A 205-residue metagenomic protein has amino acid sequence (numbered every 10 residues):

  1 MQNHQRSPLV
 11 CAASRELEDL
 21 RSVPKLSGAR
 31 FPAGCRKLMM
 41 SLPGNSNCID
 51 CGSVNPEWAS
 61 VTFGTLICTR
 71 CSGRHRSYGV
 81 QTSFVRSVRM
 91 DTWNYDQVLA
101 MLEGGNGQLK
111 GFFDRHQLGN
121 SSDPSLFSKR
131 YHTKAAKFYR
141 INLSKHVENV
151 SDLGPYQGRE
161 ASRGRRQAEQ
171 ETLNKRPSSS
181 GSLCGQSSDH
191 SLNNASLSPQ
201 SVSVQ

Functional and structural regions predicted by a protein language model:
M1-N55, V80-Q205: Intrinsically disordered, low-complexity regulatory regions in eukaryotic proteins
N47, A59, G64-I67: The −1 position to Zn-ligating cysteines in a subset of zinc-ribbon hairpins
C51-S53, F63, C71: Short Cys/His-rich metal-coordination motifs, predominantly Zn2+-binding knuckles/fingers
E57-W58, S77: Short, non-ligating residues that shape and space the ligands of small metal-coordination modules and catalytic
L66-Q81: Cys/His-coordinated zinc-finger cores
